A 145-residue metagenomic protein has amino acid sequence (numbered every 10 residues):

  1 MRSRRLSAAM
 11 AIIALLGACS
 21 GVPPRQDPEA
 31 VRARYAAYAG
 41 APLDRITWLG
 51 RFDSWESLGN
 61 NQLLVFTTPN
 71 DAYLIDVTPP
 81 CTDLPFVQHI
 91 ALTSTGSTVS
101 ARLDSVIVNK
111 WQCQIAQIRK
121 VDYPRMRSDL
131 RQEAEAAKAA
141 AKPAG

Functional and structural regions predicted by a protein language model:
M1-A9: Bacterial N-terminal signal peptides that target proteins for export
A8, F52-S54, I107: Residues embedded in well-ordered secondary-structure elements
L15-A18: C-terminal motif of bacterial Sec signal peptides marking the signal peptidase cleavage site
S20-D76, D83, A139-K142: N-terminal secretory signal peptides
T78-G145: Helix-rich interaction surfaces within compact, conserved domain-sized segments that mediate assembly or partner
